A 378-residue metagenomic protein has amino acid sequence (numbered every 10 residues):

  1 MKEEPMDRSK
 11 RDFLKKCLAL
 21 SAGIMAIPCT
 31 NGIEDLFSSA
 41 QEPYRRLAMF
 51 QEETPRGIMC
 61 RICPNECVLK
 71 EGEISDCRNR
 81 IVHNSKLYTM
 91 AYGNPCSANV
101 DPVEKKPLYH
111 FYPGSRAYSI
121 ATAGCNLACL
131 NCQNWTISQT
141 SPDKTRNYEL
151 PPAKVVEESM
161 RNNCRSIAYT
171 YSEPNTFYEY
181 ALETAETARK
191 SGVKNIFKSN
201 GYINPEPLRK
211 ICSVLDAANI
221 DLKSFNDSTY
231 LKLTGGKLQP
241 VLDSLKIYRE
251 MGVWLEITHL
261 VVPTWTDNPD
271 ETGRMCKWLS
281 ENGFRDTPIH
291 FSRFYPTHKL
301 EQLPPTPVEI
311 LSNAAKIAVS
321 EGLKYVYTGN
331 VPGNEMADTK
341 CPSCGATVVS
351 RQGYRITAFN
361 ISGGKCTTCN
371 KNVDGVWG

Functional and structural regions predicted by a protein language model:
K2-A22: N-terminal secretory signal peptides and thylakoid transit peptides that target proteins across membranes
P28-E66: C-terminal segment of N-terminal export signals and the immediately downstream linker at the start of the mature
M59-P64, V103-L130: N-terminal pre-triad scaffold of radical SAM enzymes
C60, C129, C341-C344, C366-C369: Short cysteine-rich clusters marking metal-coordination/redox-active sites
P64, R78-I81, N126, Q133 (+2 more regions): Cys/His-coordinated zinc-binding microdomains
L69, S138-Q139, S350-R351, G375-V376: Short, non-ligating residues that shape and space the ligands of small metal-coordination modules and catalytic
E71, Y354-S362: Short linker/helix segments within small regulatory modules
E149-T306, I317: Conserved AdoMet/S-adenosylmethionine-binding subsite of the radical SAM
